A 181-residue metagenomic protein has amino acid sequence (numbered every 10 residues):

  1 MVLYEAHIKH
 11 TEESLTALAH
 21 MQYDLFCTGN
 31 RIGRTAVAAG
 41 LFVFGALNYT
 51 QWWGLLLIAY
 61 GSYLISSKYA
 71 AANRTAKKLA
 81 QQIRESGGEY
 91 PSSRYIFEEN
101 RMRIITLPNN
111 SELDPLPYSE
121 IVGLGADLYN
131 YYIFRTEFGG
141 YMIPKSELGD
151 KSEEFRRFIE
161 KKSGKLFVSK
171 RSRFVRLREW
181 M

Functional and structural regions predicted by a protein language model:
M1-G45: N-terminal membrane-targeting/pre-transmembrane regions
G45-G54: Transmembrane helix interruption/hinge and helix-loop junction motifs
W53-L64: Hydrophobic core segments of alpha-helical transmembrane domains in multi-pass membrane proteins
K68-P115: Conserved beta-hairpin
I96-E99, A126, R135: Generic beta-strand structural signal
M102, L113-Y129: Phosphoinositide-dependent membrane-docking surfaces
Y129-M181: A membrane-cytosol interface segment of integral membrane proteins
